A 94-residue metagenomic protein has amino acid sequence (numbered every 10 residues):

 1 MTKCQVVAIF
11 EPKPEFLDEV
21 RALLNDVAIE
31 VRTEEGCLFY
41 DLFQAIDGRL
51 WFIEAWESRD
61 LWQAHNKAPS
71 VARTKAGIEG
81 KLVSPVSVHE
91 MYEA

Functional and structural regions predicted by a protein language model:
T2-Q5, D41-G48, T74-A94: Glycine-rich beta-strand-turn "strand-cap" elements at beta-sheet edges
C4-F10, D41-N66: Short, well-ordered beta-strand segments in beta-rich or mixed alpha/beta enzyme and ligand-binding folds
I9, P69, E93: Alpha-helical and His/Cys-centered functional microenvironments
E11-V20: Short, surface-exposed ligand-recognition loops at beta-strand->loop->(often short) alpha-helix junctions that present
E19-A22, A64: Short, solvent-exposed alpha-helical surface patches in well-structured domains
D26, E30-F39, A55-V88: An amphipathic, aromatic/His-enriched active-site/gating alpha helix that lines ligand/cofactor pockets
